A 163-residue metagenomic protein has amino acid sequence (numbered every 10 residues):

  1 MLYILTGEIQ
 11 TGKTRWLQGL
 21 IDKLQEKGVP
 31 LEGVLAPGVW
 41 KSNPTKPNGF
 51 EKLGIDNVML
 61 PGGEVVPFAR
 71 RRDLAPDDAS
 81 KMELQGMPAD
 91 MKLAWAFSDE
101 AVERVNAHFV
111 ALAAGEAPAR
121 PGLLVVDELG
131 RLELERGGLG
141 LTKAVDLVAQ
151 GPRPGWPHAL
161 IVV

Functional and structural regions predicted by a protein language model:
L5: Hydrophobic anchor at the beta1->P-loop junction of P-loop NTPases
I9: The conserved Walker
K13: Conserved lysine of the Walker
W16, L20: Hydrophobic positions on the alpha1 helix immediately C-terminal to the Walker A/P-loop
I21-P88: N-terminal phosphate/diphosphate-binding loop that engages ATP/GTP or pyrophosphate donors across diverse enzyme folds
A75-R136, T142: Phosphate-binding/switch loop-helix module in NTP-utilizing enzymes
R120-L123, G151-V162: Loop/turn-to-beta-strand initiation segments
G137-G151: Short, conserved "post-DEAD/DEAH" coupling segment immediately C-terminal to helicase motif II within the SF2/RecA-like
